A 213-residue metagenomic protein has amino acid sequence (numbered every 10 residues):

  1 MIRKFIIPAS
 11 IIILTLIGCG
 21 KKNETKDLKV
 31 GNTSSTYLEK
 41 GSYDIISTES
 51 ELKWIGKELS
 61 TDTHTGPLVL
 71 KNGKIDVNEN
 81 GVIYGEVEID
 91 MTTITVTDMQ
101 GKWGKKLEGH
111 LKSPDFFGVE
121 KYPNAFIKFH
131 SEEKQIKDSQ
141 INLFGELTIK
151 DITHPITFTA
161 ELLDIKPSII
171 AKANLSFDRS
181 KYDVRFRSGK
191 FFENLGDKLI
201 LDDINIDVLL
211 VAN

Functional and structural regions predicted by a protein language model:
M1-I17: Sec-dependent bacterial lipoprotein signal peptides
C19-N213: Low-complexity, acidic/polar, glycine-enriched regions of mature
